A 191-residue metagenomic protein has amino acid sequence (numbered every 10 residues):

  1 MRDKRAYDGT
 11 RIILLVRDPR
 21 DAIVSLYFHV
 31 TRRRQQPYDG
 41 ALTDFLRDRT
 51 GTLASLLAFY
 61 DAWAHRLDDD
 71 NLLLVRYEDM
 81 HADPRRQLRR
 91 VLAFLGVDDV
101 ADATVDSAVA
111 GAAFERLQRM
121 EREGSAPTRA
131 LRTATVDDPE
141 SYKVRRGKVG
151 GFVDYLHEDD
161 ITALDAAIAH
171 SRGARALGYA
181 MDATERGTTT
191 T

Functional and structural regions predicted by a protein language model:
M1, H81-Q87, E140-V144: Short acidic alpha-helix initiation/capping motifs at coil-to-helix transition points, especially at protein N-termini
M1-G9, A64-L67: A short acidic-Thr-Gly-centered motif at the start of a beta-strand
R2-A6, D21-S25, A82-P84: Short catalytic/ligand-binding loop motif for oxyanion handling, primarily in non-cytosolic enzymes, centered on
R5-G9, V24-F28, R34-Q36: Eukaryotic endomembrane system proteins
R11-L26, L164: Conserved phosphate-donor/acceptor-positioning beta-strand/loop module used by diverse small-molecule
L14, R76, A108-V109: Short beta-strand segments
V24, R33-A103, T133-A134: PAPS-dependent sulfotransferase catalytic domain
L46-R47, L57, D61-H65, L95-T191: PAPS-dependent sulfotransferases, especially Golgi type II membrane carbohydrate sulfotransferases
